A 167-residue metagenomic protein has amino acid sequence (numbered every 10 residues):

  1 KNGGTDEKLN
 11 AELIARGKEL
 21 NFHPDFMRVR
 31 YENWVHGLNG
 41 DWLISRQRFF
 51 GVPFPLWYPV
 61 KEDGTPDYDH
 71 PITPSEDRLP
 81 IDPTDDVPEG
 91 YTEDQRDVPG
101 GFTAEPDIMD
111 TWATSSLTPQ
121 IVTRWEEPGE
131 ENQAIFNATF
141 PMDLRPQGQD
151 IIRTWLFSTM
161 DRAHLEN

Functional and structural regions predicted by a protein language model:
K1-N167: Structured secondary-structure scaffolds
